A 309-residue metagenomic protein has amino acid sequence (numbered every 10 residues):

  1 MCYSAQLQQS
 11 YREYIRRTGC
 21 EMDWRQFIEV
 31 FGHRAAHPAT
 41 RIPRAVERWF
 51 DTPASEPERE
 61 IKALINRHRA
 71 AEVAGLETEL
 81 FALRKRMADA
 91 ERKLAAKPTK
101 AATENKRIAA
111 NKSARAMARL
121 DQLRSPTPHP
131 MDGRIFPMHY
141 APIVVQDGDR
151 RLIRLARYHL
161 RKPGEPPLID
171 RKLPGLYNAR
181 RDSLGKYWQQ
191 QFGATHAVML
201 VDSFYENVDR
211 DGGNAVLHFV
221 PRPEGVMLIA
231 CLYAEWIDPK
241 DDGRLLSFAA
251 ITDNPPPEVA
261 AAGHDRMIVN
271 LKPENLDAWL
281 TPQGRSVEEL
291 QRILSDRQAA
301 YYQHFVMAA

Functional and structural regions predicted by a protein language model:
M1-A309: Short linear sequence motif anchored by a di-proline
